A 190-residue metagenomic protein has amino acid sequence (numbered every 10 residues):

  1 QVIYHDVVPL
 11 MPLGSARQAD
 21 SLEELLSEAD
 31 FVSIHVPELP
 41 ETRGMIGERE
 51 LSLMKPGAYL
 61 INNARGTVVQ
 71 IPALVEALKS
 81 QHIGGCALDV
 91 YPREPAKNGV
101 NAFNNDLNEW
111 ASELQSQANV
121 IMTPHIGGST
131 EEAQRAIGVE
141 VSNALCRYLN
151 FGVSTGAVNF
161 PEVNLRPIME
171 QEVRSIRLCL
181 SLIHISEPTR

Functional and structural regions predicted by a protein language model:
Q1-P56: Rossmann-like dinucleotide/phosphate-binding beta-alpha-beta segment
P9-L13, P95-N98, S186: Short, charged/polar "capping" segments at the starts of alpha-helices and the immediately preceding loops
H35, H125, H184: Histidine-centered divalent metal-coordination motifs
G57, R65-L180: Rossmann-like dinucleotide-binding domain for NAD(H)/NADP(H)
I61: Glycine-rich nucleotide-phosphate-binding loops and adjacent flexible coil segments
S181-T189: Residue-level detector of conserved catalytic or cofactor/ligand-binding positions in enzyme active sites
